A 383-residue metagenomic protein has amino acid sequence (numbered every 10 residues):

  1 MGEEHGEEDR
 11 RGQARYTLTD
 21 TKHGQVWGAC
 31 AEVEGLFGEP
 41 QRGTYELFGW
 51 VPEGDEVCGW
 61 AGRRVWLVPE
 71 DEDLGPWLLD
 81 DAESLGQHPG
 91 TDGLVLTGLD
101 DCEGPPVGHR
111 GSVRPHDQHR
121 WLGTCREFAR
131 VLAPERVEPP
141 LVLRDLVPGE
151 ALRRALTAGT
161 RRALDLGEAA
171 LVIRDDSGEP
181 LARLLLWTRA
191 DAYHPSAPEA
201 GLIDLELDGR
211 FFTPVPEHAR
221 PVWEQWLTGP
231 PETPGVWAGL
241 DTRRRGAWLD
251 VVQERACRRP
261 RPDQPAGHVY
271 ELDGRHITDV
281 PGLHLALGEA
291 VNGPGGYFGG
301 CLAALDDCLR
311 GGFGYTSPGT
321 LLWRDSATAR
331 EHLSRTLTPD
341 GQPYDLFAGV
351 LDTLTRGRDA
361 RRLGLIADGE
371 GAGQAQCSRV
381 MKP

Functional and structural regions predicted by a protein language model:
M1-V236: Phosphate/adenylate-binding glycine loop and adjacent helical scaffold
G2-L36, P230-G296, V380-K382: Extended, compositionally biased accessory segments flanking or bridging domains
W60-R63, L78, A286-V291, F298-A303: Hydrophobic alpha-helical segments that drive targeting, anchoring, or assembly
A169-A170, H268-Y270, S317-R324, R361-L365: Hydrophobic beta-strand segments of well-ordered beta-sheets in folded domains
D273-H276, R324-A327, A367-G371: Structural motif
A303-P339: Short, structured protein-protein interaction patches enriched in aromatics and acidic/basic residues, typified by
E331-P383: Helix-rich interaction surfaces within compact, conserved domain-sized segments that mediate assembly or partner
